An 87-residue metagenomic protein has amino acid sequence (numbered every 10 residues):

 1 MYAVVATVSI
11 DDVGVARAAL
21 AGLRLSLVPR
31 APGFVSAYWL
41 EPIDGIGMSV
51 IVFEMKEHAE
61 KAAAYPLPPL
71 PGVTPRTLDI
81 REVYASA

Functional and structural regions predicted by a protein language model:
M1-M48, E54-A87: Short S/T/G/P-rich N-terminal loop/turn motif that feeds into the first structured element of a domain
